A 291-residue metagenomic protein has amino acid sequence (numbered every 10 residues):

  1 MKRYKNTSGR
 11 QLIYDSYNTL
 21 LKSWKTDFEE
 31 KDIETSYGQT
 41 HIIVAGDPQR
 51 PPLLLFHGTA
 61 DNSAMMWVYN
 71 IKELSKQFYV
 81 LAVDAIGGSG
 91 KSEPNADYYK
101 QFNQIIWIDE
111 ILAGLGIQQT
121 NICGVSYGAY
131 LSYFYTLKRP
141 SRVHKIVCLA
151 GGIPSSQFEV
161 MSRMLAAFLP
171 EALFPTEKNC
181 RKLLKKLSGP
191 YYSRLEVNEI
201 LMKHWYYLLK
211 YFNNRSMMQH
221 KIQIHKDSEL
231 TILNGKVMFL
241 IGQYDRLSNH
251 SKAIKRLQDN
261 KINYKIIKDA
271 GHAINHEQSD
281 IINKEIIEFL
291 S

Functional and structural regions predicted by a protein language model:
M1-L53, F78, Q118, S291: Alpha/beta-hydrolase fold catalytic core
G38-G90: Conserved HGGG/HGGXW glycine-rich cap/lid loop of the alpha/beta-hydrolase fold
A82-C123: Active-site loop/oxyanion-hole signature of alpha/beta-hydrolase fold enzymes
S126: Catalytic nucleophile serine of serine hydrolases, specifically the conserved "nucleophile elbow" pentapeptide
Y130-Y133, L137, K145-F174: Flexible "cap/lid" loop of the alpha/beta hydrolase fold
Q157-V160, P175-T231, G235: Conserved alpha/beta-hydrolase catalytic His-Asp/Glu region
K236-A270, H276: Conserved loop-alpha-helix segment in the C-terminal half of the alpha/beta-hydrolase fold that carries the catalytic
H276-E288: Post-His helix in hydrolase/transferase enzymes
